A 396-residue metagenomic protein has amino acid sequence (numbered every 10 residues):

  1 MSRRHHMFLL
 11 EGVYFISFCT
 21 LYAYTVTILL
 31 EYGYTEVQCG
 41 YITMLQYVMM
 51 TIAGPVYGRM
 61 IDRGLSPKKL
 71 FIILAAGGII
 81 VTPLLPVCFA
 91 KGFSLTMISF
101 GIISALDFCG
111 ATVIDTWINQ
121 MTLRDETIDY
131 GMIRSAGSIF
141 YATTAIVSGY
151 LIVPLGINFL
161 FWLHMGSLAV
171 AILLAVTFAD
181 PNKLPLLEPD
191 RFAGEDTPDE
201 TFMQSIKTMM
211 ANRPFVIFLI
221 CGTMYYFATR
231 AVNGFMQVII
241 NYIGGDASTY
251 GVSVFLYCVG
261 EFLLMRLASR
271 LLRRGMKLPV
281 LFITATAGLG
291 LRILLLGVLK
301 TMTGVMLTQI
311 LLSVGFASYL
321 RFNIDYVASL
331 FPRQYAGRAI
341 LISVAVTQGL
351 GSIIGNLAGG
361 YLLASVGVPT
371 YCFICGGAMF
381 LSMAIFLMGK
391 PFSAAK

Functional and structural regions predicted by a protein language model:
M1, A179-L219: Juxtamembrane intracellular "pre-TM" segments in multi-pass secondary transporters
M1-T51, P214-S253, L320: Helix-loop boundary and gating motifs at the non-cytosolic
R4-H6, L85-F89, S167-N182, A345 (+2 more regions): Multi-pass alpha-helical transporter architecture, strongest for 12-TM Major Facilitator/SLC carriers used
I52-S66, I152, L263-K277, L363-A364: Helix-to-loop junctions at the C-terminal end of transmembrane segments in multipass secondary transporters
K69-L84, V280-L295: Structural signature of the two symmetry-related core transmembrane helices
G101-A136: Cytoplasmic helix-loop-helix junction between adjacent transmembrane helices in 12-TM secondary transporters
Y150-L168, G360-M379: A membrane-interface helix-boundary motif in multi-pass transporters
Q334-S365: A late C-terminal transmembrane helix in Major Facilitator Superfamily
